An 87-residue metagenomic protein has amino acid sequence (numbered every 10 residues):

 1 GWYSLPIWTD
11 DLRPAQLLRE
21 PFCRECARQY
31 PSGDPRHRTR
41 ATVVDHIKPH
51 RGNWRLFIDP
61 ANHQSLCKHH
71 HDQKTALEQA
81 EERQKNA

Functional and structural regions predicted by a protein language model:
G1-L12, I47-G52: Short Cys/His-rich Zn2+-coordinating modules
L5, L12, L17-L18, L56 (+2 more regions): Generic detector of leucine side chains in alpha-helical contexts
W8-V43, H69: Short cysteine-rich loop/turn motifs with clustered Cys
E20, H50, W54, K74-T75: Alpha-helical and His/Cys-centered functional microenvironments
Y30-D34, H63-N86: Short Cys/His-centered divalent metal-binding micro-motifs
T39-R51, E82-A87: Short cysteine/histidine-rich metal-coordination sites, predominantly Zn2+-binding motifs
K48-H63: Short linker/helix segments within small regulatory modules
